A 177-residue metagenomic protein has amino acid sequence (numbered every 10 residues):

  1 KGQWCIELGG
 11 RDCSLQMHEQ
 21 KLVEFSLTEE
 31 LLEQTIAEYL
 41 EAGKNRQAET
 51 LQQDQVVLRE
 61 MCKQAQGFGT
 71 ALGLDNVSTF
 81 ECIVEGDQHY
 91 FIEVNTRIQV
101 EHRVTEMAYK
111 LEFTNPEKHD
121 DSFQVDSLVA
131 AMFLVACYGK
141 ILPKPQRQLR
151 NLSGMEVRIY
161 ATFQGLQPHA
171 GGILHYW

Functional and structural regions predicted by a protein language model:
K1-W177: ATP-dependent carboxylate activation and anion-phosphoryl transfer catalytic cores that bind Mg-ATP to form
